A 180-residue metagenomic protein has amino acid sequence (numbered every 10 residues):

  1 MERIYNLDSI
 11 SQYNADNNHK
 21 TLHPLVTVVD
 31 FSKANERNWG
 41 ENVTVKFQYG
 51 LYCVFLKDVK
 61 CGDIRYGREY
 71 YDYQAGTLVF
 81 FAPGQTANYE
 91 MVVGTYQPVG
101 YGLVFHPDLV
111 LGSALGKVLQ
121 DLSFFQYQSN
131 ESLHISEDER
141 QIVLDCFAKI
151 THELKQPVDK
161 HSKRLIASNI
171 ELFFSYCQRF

Functional and structural regions predicted by a protein language model:
M1-R65, E69-Y71: Generic protein-terminus/edge-of-domain signal
L51, A75, Q97-V99: A structure-centric signal for secondary-structure junctions around beta-strands
V59, P83, F105-P107: Residues immediately flanking
R68-A82: Short acidic-glycine-tyrosine-enriched beta hairpin
R68-E69, Y89-V92: Catalytic micro-motifs at enzyme active sites that drive phosphoryl/nucleotidyl and oxygen chemistry
V79, G84-E90, V110-L111: Histidine-centered metal-chelating micro-motifs
V92-K155: A hydrophobic/aromatic-rich effector-binding and dimerization subdomain of bacterial HTH-type transcriptional regulators
Q141-F180: An amphipathic alpha-helical interaction segment
